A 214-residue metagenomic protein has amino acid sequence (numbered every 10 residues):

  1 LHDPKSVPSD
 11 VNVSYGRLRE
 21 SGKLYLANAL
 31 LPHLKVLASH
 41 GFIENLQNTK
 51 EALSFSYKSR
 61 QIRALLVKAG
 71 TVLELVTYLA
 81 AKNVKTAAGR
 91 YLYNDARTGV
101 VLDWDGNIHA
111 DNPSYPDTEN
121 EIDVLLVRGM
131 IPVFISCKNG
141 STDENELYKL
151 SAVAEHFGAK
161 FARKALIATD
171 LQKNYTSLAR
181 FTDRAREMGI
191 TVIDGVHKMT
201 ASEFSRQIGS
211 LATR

Functional and structural regions predicted by a protein language model:
L1-R214: Intrinsically disordered, low-complexity Ser/Thr/Pro/Gly-rich regulatory segments
